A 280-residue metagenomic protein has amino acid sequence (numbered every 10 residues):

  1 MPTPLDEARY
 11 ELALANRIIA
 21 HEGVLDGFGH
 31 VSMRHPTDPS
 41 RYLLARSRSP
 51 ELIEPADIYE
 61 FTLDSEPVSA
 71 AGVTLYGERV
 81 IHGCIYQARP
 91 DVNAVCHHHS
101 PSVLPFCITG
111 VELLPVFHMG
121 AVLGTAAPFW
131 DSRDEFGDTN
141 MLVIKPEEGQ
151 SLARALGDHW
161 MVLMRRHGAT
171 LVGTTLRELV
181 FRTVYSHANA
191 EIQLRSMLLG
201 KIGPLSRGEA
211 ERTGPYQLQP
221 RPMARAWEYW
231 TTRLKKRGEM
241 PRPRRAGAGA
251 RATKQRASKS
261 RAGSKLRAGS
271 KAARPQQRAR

Functional and structural regions predicted by a protein language model:
M1-R261, K271-R280: Glycine-rich flexible loops
